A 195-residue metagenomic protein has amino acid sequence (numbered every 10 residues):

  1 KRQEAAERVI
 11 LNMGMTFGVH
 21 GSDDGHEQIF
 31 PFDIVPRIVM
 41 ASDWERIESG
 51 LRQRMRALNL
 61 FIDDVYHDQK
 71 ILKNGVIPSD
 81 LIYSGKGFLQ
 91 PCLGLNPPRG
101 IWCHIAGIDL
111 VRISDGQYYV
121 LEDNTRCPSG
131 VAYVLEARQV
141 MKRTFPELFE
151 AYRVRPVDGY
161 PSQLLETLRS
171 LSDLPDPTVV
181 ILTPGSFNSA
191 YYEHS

Functional and structural regions predicted by a protein language model:
K1-S195: Preference for protein termini
